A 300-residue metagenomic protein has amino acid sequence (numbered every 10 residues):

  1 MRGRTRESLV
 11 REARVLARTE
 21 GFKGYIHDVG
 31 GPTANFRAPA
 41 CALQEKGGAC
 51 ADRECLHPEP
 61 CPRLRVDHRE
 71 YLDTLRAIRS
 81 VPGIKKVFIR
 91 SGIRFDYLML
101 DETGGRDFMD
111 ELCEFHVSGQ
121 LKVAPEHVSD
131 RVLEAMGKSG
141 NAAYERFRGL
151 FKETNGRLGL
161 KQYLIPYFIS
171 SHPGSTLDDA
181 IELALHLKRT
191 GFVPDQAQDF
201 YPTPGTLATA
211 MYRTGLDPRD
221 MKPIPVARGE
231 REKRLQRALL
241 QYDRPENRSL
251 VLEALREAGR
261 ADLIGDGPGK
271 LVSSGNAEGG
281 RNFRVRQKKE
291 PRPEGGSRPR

Functional and structural regions predicted by a protein language model:
M1-E7, G47: Canonical Radical SAM [4Fe-4S] cluster-binding loop centered on the CxxxCxxC motif and its immediate flanking residues
L9, V123, F151, A197 (+1 more regions): Conserved, mostly hydrophobic/aromatic
R14-I165, I169-P173: Conserved SAM/AdoMet-binding glycine-rich loop
A40-R69, A135-M136, N141-A142, K188 (+2 more regions): Radical SAM enzyme [4Fe-4S]-AdoMet core and its adjacent flexible, acidic and glycine-rich loops/tails across
G104, H172-R189: Catalytic cores of alpha/beta
D107-Q120, A184-Q198, P204: Structural recognition of alpha->loop->beta junctions
I165, P194-P202, D266-P268: A generic structural motif
P204-R300: Radical SAM enzyme core and accessory elements
